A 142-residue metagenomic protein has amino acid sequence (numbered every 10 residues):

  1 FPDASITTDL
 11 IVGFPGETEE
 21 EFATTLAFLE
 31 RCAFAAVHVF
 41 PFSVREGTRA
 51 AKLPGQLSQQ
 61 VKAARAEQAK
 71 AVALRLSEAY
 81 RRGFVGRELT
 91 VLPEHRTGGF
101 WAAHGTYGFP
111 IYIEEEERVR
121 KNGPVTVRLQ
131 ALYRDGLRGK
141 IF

Functional and structural regions predicted by a protein language model:
F1-T48, Q68-L76: Conserved C-terminal portion of the radical SAM core fold that forms the substrate/S-adenosylmethionine-binding
K52-F142: Terminal RNA-binding accessory module
